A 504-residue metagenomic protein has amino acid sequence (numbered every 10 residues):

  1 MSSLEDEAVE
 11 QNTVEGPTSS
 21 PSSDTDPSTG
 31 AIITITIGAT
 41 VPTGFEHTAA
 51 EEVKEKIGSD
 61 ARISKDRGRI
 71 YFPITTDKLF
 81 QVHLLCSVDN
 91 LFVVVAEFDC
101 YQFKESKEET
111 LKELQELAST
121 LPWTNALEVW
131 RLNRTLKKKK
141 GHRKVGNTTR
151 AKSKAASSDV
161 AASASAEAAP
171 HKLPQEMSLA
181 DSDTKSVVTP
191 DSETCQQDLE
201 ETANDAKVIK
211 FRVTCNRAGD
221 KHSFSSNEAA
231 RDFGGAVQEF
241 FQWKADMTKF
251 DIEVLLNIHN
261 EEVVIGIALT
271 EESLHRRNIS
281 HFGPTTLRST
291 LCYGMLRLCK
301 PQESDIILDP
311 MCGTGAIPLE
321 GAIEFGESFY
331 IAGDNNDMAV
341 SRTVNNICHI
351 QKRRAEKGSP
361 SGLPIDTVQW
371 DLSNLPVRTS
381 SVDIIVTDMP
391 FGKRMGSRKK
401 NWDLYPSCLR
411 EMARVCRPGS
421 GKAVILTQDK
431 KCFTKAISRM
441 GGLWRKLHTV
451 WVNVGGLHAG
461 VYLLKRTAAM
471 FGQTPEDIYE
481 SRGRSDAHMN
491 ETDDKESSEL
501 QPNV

Functional and structural regions predicted by a protein language model:
S2-M247, P502-N503: Non-catalytic nucleic-acid substrate-recognition regions in nucleic-acid-modifying enzymes
I70, E262-V263: Hydrophobic residues embedded in beta-strands of well-ordered beta-sheets
D77-L84, E272-H275, M470-G472: Short, charged/polar, Gly/Pro-enriched secondary-structure boundary elements
V264-K300: SAM-dependent Rossmann-like transferase core, predominantly class I methyltransferases with a strong bias toward
R277-N278, T427-V504: Class I S-adenosyl-L-methionine
L287-T379, I384: Conserved S-adenosyl-L-methionine
A339, H349-V454, G460: S-adenosylmethionine
